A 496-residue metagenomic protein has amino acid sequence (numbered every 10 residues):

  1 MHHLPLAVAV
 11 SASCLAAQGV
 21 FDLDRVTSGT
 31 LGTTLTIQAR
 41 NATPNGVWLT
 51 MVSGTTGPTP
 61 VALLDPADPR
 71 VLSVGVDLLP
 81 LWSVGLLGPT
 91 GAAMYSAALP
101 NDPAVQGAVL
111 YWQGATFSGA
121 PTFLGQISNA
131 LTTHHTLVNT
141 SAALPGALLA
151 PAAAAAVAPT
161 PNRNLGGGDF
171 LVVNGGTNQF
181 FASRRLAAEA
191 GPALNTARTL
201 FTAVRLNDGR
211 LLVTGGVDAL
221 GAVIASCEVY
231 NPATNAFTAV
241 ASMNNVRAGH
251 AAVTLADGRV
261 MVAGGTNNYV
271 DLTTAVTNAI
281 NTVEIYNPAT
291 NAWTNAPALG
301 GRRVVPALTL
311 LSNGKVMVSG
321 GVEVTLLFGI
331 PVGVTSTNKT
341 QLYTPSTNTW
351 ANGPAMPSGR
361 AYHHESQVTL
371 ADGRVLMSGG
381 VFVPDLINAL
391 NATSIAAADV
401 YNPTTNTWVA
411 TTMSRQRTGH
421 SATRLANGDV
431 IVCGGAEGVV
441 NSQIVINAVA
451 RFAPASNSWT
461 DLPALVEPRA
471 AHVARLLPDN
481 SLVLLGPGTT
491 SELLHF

Functional and structural regions predicted by a protein language model:
M1, G57, A62-L64, S73-G75 (+6 more regions): A diffuse structural propensity rather than consistent per-protein peaks
M1-A9: Sec-dependent signal peptide recognition, specifically the positively charged N-region followed immediately by
A7, L79, S96-A97, G119 (+4 more regions): Short, functionally important structural connectors and interaction interfaces within domains
V8-A17: Hydrophobic h-region of N-terminal signal peptides that target proteins for export in Gram-negative bacteria
Q18-P145, L149-A150: Residue-level hotspots within well-ordered secondary structure
L137-F496: Kelch-like beta-propeller repeat domains
